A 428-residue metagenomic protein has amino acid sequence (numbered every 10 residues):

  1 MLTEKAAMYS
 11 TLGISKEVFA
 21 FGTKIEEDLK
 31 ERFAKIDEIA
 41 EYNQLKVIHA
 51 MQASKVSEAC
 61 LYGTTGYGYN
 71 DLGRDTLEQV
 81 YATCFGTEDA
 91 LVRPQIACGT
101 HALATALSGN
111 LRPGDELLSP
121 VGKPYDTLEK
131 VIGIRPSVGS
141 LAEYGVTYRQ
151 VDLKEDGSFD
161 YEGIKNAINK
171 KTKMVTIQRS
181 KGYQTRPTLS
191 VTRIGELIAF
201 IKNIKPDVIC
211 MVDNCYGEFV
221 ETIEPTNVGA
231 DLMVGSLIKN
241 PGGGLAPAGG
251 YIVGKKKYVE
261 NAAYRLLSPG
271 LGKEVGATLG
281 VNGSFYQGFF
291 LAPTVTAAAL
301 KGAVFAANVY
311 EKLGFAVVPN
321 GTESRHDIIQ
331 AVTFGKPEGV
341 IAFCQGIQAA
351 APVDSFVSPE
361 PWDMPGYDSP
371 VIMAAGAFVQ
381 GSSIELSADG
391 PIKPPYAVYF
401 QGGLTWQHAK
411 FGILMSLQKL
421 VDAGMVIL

Functional and structural regions predicted by a protein language model:
L2-K30, D37, V47-A53, S57-C60 (+7 more regions): Conserved PLP-enzyme active-site core in the AAT-like
A40-Q44: Acidic, PIN/NYN-like endoribonuclease modules and their adjacent C-terminal/linker elements
K55, L61-L91: Active-site-flanking structural segment that lines cofactor/substrate pockets
L91-V92, A331: Ordered hydrophobic segments in well-structured contexts
E311-L428: Conserved C-terminal alpha-helix-loop-beta "cap" of PLP-dependent enzymes that closes/shapes the active-site mouth
